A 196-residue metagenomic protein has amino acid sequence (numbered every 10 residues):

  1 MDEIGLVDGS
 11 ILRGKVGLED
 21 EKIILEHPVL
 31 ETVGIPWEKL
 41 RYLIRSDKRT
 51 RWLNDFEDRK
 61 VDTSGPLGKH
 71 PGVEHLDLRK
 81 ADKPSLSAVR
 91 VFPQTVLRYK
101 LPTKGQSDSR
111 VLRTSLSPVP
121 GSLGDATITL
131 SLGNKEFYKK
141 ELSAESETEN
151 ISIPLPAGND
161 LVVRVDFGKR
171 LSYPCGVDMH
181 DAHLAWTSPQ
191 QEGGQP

Functional and structural regions predicted by a protein language model:
M1-D2, L6, L30-P196: Gly-Asp-aromatic-enriched flexible segments
D2, R13-V16: Conserved glycine-centered beta-strand/turn positions repeated across beta-sheet architectures
S10-R13, E31: A structural detector for short beta-strand units
I11, L18-D20, I35-E38: Extracytoplasmic
G17-D20, K80-D82: Short, ordered beta-strand-loop transition motifs
K22-I24: Short aromatic-glycine-enriched beta-strand elements
